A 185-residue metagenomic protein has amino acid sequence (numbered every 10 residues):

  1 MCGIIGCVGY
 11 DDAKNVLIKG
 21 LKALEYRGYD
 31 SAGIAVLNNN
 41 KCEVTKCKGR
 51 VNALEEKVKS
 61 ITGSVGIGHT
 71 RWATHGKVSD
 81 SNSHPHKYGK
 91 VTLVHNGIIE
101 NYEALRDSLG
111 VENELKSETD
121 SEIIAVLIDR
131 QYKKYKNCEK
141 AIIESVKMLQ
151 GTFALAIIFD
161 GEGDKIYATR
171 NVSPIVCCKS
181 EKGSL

Functional and structural regions predicted by a protein language model:
M1-L185: Conserved short alpha-helical segments that host acidic/polar catalytic motifs at enzyme active sites
